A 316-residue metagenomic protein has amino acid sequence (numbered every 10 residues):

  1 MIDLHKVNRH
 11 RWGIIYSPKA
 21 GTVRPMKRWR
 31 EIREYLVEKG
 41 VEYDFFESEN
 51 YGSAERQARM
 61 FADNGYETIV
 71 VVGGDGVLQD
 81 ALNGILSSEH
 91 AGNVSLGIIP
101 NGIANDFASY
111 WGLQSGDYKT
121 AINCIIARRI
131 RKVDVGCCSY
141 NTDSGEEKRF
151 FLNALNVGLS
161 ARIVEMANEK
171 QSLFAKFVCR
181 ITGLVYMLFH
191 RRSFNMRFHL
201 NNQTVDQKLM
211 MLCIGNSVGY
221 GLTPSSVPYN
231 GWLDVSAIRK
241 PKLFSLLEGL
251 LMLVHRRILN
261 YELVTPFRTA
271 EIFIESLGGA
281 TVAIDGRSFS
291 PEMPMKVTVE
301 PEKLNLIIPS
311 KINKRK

Functional and structural regions predicted by a protein language model:
M1-V72, N313: ATP/NTP phosphate-donor binding region
I2, L200, D206, A237-K316: ATP/nucleoside-binding phosphotransfer catalytic cores, i.e., glycine-rich phosphate-binding loops
K39, S88-M210: Catalytic core of DAGKc-family lipid kinases
A54, V77-A81, V133: Short glycine/serine/threonine-rich phosphate/pyrophosphate-binding segments that cradle anionic phosphate groups
V77-A91: Short Gly/Thr/Asp-enriched flexible loops that form oxyanion-binding sites at enzyme active sites
N156, S160, C213-P224: Glycine-rich phosphate/pyrophosphate-binding beta-alpha loops
Q171-V178, S225-L247: Gly/Ser/Thr-rich active-site loops/lids in small-molecule metabolic enzymes that frequently grip phosphoryl groups
R192-F194, K208-M210, Y229-L233, R268-I272: A generic structural signal for short beta-strands and their flanking turns/coil linkers
